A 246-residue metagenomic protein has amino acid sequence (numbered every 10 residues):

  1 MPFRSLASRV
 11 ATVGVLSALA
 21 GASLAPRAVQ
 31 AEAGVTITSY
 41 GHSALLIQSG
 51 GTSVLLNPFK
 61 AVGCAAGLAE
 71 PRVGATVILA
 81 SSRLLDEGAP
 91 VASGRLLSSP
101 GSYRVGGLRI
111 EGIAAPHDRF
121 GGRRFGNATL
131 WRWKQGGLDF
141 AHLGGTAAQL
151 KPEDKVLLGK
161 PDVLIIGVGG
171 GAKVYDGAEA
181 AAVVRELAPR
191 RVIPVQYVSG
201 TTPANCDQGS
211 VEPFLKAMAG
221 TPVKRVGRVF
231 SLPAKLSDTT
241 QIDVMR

Functional and structural regions predicted by a protein language model:
M1-A18: Bacterial N-terminal signal peptides that target proteins for export
A18-A28: C-terminal segment of classical bacterial N-terminal signal peptides
R27-T38: Cleaved targeting-peptide boundary
E32, D86-G137, A219-D238: Metallo-beta-lactamase
Y40, A44-P100, E111-A128, T146-L157: Pre-active-site segment of Zn-dependent metallo-hydrolases
R72-T76, D162, R190: Conserved acidic residues
R109, F125, R191-R246: Binuclear metal-ion centers of metallo-dependent hydrolases, dominated by the metallo-beta-lactamase
R119-L187: Active-site-proximal loop/helix segments of hydrolase catalytic cores
